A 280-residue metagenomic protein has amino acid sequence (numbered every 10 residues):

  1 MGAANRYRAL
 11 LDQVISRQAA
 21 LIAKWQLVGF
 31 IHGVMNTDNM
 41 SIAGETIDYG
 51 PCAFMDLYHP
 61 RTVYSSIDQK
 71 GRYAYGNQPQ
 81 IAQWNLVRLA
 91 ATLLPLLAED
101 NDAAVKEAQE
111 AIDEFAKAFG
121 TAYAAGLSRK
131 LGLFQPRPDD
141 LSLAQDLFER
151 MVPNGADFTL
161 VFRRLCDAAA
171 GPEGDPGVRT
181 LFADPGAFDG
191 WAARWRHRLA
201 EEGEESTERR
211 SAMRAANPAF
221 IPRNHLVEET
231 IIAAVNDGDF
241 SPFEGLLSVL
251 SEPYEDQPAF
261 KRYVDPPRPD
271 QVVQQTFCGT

Functional and structural regions predicted by a protein language model:
M1-H32, A43-E149: ATP-dependent phospho-/nucleotidyl transfer catalytic cores
A20, W84-V87, A91, L160 (+3 more regions): Generic structural signal for well-ordered, non-membrane alpha-helices
Q26-G29, L97, Y123, L127-F134 (+6 more regions): Long, hydrophobic, amphipathic alpha-helical segments used as structural scaffolds
G33, K106, L160, G238-S241 (+1 more regions): Short, solvent-exposed positions on alpha-helices
T37-D38, I42: Catalytic-loop Lys-Pro-X-Asn motif of eukaryotic-like protein kinases
E99-P218, N224: Helix-loop elements that line ligand-binding/catalytic pockets
V178, G186, G190-T280: C-terminal amphipathic alpha-helical interaction region
